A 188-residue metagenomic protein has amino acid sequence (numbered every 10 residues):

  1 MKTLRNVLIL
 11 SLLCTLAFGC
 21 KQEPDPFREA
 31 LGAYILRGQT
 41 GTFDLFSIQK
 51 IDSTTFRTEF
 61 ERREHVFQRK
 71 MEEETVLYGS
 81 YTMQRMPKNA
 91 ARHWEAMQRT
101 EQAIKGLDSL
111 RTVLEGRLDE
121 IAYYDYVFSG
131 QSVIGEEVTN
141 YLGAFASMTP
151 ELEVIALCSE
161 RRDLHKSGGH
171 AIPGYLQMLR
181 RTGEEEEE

Functional and structural regions predicted by a protein language model:
M1-F18: Sec-dependent bacterial lipoprotein signal peptides
C20-E188: Cystatin/cathelin-like cysteine-protease inhibitor module
